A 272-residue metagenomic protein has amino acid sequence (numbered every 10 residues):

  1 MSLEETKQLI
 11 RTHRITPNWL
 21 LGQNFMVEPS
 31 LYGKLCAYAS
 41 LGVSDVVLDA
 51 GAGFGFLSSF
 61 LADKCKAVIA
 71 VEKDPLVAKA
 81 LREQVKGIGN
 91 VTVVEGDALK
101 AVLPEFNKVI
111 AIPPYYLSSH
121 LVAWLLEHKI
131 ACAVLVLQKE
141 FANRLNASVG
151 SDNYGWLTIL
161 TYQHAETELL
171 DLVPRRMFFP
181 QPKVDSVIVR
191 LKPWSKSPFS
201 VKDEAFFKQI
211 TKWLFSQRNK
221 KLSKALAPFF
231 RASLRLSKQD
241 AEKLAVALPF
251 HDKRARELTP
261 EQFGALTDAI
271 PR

Functional and structural regions predicted by a protein language model:
M1-Q209, W213, R256, E261 (+2 more regions): Catalytic cores of RNA-modifying enzymes
W213-R272: C-terminal lobe and adjacent flexible extensions of AdoMet/dcAdoMet transferase-like proteins
